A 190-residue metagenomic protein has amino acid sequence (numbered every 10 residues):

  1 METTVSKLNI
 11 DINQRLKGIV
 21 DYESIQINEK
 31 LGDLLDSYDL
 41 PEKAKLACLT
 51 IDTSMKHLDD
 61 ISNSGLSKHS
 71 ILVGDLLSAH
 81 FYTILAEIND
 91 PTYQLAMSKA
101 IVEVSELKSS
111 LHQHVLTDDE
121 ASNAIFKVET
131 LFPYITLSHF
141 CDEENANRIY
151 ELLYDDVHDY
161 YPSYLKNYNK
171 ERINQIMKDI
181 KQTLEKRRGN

Functional and structural regions predicted by a protein language model:
M1-N190: All-alpha prenyltransferase/terpene-synthase fold signal
